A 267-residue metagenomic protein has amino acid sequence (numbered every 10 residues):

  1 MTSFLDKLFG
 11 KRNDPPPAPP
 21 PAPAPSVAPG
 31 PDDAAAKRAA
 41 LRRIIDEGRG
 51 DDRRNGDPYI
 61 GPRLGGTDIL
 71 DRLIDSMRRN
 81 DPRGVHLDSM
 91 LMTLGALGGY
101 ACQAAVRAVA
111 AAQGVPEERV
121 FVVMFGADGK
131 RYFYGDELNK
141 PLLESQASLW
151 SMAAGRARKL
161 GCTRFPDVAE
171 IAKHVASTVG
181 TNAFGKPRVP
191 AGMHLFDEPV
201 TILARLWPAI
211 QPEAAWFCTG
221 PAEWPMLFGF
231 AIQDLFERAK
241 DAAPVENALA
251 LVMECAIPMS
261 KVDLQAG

Functional and structural regions predicted by a protein language model:
F4-G10, G30-G267: Solvent-exposed interaction surfaces and binding hotspots enriched for charged
D14-G30: Acidic, proline-/serine-/threonine-rich low-complexity intrinsically disordered repeat tracts
